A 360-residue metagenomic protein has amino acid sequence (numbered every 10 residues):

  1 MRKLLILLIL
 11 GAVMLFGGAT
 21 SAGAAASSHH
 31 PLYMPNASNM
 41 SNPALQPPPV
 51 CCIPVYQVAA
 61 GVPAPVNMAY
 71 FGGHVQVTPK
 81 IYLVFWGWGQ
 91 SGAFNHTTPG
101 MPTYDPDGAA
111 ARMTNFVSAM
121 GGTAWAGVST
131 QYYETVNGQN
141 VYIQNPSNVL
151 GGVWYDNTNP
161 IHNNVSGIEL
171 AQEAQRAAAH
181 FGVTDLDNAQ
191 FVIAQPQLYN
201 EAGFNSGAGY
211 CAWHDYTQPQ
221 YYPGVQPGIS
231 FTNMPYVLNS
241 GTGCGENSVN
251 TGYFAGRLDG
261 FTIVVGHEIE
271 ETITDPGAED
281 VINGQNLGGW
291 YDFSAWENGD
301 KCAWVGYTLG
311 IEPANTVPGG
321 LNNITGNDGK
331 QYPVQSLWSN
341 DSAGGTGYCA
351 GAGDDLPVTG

Functional and structural regions predicted by a protein language model:
M1-L4: Positively charged n-region of N-terminal signal peptides that target proteins for export
L7-G17: Bacterial N-terminal signal peptides
T20-A25: Sec/Tat signal peptide C-region and signal peptidase I cleavage site
A26-A174: N-terminal carbohydrate-binding/catalytic regions of secreted carbohydrate-active enzymes
V77-Y82, W125, L186-F191, P227-S230 (+1 more regions): Loop/turn elements at helix/coil->beta-strand transitions in domains of secreted/extracellular proteins
L83, I263-D275: Active-site recognition of the HExxH zinc-binding catalytic motif
G138-P223: Active-site-proximal segments of metallohydrolase catalytic domains
G207-D259, D275-G360: Metalloprotease/metallohydrolase-associated module, dominated by Zn2+-dependent proteases
